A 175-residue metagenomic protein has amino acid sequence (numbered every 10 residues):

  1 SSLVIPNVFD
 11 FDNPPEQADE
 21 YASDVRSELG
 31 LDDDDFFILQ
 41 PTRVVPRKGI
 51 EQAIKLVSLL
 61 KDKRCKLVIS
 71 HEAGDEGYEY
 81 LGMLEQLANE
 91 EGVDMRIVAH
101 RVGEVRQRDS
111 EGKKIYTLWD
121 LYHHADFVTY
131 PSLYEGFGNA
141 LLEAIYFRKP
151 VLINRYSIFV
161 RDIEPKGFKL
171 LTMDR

Functional and structural regions predicted by a protein language model:
V8: Carbohydrate-associated surface elements
P15-L31, M83: A short helix/loop element that forms part of the nucleotide-sugar donor recognition site in Leloir-type
D32-K48, I54-V57, L67-V68: Conserved donor-binding/catalytic core segment of Leloir-type glycosyltransferases
Y78-D120, G167-K169: Nucleotide-activated donor-binding/catalytic signature segment of Leloir-type glycosyltransferases, i.e., the conserved
L118, G138-L141, F159: Short glycine/serine-rich donor-binding loops of glycosyltransferases
Y130, P150-N154, L170-L171: Short hydrophobic beta-strand element within catalytic cores of glycosyltransferases and related nucleotide-activated
L133: Aromatic "clamp/platform" in nucleotide-sugar-dependent glycosyltransferases that forms part of the donor/acceptor
I158-R175: Change "using UDP/GDP/dTDP sugars" to "using nucleotide sugars
